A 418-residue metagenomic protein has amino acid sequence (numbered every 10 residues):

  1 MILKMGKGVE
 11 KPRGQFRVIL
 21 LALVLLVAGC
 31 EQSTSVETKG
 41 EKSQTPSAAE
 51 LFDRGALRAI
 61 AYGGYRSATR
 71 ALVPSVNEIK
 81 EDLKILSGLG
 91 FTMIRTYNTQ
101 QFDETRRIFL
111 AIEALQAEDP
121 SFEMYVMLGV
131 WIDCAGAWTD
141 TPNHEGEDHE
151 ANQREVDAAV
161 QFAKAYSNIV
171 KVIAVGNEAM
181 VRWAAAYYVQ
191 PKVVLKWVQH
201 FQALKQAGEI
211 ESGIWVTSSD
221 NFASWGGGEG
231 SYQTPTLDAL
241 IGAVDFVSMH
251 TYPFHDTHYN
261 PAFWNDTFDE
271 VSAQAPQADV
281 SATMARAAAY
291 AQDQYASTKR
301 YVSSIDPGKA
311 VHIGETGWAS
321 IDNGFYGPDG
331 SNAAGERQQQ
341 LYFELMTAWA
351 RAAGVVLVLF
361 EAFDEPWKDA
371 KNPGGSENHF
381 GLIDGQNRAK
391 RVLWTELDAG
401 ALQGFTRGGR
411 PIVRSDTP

Functional and structural regions predicted by a protein language model:
V27-G29: C-terminal motif of bacterial Sec signal peptides marking the signal peptidase cleavage site
E31-S33: Bacterial signal peptide processing site
G40-A48, A71, G324-P418: Aromatic-rich peripheral "rim/lid" segments of glycoside hydrolase catalytic domains that contact and position glycan
F52-G129, H149-N152, V156: N-terminal carbohydrate-binding/catalytic regions of secreted carbohydrate-active enzymes
A71-P74, R95-I108, C134-A137, H149-N152 (+4 more regions): Acidic-and-aromatic substrate-binding clefts and catalytic sites of carbohydrate-active enzymes
I94, I173, V247, E315 (+1 more regions): Conserved, mostly hydrophobic/aromatic
R106-I214: Substrate-binding cleft of extracellular glycoside hydrolase catalytic domains
H149, M180, A184-I313, A319-N323: Noncatalytic carbohydrate-binding groove/subsite architecture in carbohydrate-active enzymes
